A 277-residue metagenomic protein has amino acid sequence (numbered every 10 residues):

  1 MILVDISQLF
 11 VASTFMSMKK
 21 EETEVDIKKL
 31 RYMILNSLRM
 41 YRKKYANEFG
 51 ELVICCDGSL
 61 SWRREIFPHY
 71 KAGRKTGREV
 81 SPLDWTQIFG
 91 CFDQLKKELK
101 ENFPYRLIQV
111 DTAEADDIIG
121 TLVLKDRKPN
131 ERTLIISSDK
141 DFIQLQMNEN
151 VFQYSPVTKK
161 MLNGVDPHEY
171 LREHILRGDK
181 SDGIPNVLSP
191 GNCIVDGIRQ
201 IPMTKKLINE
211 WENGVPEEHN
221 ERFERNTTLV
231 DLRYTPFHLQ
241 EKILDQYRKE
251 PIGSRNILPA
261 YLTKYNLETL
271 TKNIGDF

Functional and structural regions predicted by a protein language model:
M1-K97: Domain-level signal for Mg2+-assisted phosphodiester chemistry and nucleotide/NA-binding surfaces in nucleic-acid
K20, E48-F49, T76-G275: Extended two-metal-dependent nuclease catalytic cores across DNA- and RNA-processing enzymes
